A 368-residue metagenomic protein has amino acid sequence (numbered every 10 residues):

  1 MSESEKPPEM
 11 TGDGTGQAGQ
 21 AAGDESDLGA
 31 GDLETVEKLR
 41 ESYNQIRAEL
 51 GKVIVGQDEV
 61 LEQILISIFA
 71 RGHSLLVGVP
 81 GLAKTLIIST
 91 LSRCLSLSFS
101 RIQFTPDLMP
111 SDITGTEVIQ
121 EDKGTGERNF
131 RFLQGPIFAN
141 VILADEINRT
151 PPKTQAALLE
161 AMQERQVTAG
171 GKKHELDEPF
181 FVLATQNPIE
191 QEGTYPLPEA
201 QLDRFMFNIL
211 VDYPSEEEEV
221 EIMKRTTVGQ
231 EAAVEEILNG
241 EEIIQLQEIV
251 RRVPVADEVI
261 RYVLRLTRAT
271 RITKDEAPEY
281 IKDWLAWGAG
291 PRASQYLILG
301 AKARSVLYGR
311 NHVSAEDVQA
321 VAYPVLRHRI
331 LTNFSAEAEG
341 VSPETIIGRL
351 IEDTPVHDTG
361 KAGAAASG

Functional and structural regions predicted by a protein language model:
S2-G31, E37, T273-G368: C-terminal engagement/docking regions of AAA+ P-loop ATPases
D32-L39, V53, T194, N208-Y280 (+4 more regions): Conserved C-terminal "switch" segment of AAA+ ATPases
T35-L82, R268: Pre-Walker A (pre-P-loop) alpha-helix and adjacent loop at the N terminus of AAA/AAA+ ATPase modules, a conserved
Q63-I66, D122-L143: Conserved alpha-helical scaffold flanking the Walker A/P-loop in AAA+ ATPase domains
I68-P106: Walker A/P-loop
V79, I113, T185: P-loop (Walker A) phosphate-binding loop of NTP-binding proteins
Q120-T125, T150-T154, M162-V253, K302-R304: Canonical AAA+ ATPase core
D145-E146, A157: Walker B catalytic acidic pair
